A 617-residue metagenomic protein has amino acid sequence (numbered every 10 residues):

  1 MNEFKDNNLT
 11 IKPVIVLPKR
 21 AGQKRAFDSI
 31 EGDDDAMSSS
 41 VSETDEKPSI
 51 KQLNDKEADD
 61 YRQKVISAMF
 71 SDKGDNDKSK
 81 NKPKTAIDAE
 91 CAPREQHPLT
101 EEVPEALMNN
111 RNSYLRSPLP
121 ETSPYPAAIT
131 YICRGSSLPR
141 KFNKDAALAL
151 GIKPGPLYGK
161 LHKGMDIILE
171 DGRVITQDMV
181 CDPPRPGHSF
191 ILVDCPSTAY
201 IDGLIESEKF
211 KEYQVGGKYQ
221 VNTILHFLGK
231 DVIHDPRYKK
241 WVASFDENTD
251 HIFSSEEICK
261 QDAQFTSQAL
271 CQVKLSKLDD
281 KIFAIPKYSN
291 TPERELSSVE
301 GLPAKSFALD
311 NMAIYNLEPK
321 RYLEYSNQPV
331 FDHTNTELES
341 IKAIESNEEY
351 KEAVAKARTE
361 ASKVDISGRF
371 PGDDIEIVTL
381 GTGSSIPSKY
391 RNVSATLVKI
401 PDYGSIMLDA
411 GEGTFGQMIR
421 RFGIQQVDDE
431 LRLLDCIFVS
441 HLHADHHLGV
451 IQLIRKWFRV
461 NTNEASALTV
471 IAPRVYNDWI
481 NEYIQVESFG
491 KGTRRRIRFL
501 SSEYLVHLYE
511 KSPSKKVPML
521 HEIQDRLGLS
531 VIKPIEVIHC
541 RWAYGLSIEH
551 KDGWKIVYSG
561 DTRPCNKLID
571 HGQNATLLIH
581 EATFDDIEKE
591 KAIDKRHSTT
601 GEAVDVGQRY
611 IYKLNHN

Functional and structural regions predicted by a protein language model:
M1, Q214-K240, Y403-S405, E412-I471: Active-site metal-binding motif and surrounding structural segment of the metallo-beta-lactamase
F4-V378, A395-I400, I497-H616: Metal-dependent phosphodiesterase/nuclease catalytic metal-binding core
A58, R62, T462-S466, Y476-L505: Active-site neighborhood of divalent metal-dependent phosphoester bond hydrolases
K389-N392: Short glycine/proline-enriched turns and hinge-like loops at secondary-structure junctions
G416, L448, D478-N481, N566: Alpha-helical elements of the RecA-like P-loop NTPase motor core of helicases
R420-R421, V450, E482-V486, H571: Residue-level signal for well-ordered alpha-helical positions
